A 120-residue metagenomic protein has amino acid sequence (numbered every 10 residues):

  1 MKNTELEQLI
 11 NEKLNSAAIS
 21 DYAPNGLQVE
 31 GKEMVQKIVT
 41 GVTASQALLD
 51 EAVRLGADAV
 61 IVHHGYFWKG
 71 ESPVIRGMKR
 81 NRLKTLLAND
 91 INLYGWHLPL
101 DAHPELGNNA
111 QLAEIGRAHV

Functional and structural regions predicted by a protein language model:
M1-H119: Hydrophobic structural segments
